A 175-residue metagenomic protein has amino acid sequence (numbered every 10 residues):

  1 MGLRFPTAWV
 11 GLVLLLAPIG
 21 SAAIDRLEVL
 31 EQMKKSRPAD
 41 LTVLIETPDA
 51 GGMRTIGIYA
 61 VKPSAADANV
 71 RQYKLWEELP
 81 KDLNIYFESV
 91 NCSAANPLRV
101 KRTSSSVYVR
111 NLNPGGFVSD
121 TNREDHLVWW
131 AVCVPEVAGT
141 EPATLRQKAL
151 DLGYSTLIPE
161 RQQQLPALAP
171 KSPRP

Functional and structural regions predicted by a protein language model:
M1-V10: Bacterial N-terminal signal peptides that target proteins for export
L12-L15: Hydrophobic alpha-helical segments of integral membrane proteins
A17-G20: N-terminal signal peptide c-region/cleavage motif recognized by signal peptidases
A23-P175: N-terminal secretory-pathway/extracellular module detecting exported/lumenal segments and adjacent signal-anchor/first
